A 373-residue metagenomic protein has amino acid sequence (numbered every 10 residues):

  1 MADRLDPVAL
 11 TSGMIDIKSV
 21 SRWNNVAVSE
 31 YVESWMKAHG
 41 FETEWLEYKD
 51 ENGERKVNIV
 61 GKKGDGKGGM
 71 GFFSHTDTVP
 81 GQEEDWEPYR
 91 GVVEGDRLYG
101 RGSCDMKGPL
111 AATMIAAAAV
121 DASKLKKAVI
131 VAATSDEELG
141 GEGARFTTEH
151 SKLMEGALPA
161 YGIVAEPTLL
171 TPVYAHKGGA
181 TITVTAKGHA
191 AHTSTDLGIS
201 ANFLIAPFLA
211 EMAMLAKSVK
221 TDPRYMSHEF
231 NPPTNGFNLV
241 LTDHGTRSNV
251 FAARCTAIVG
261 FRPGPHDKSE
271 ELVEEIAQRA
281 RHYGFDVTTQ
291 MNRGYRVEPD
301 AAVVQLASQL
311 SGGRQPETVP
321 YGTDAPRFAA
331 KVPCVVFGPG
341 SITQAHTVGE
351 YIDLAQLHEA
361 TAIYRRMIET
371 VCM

Functional and structural regions predicted by a protein language model:
A2, Y174, T181-M373: Metal-dependent amide/peptide-bond hydrolase catalytic core, centered on the "pita-bread" metallohydrolase fold
A2-R101, A122-L125: Acidic/His- and Gly-rich active-site-bordering loop/insert found across diverse amide/peptide-bond hydrolases
M14, K18, E166, I205 (+1 more regions): Residue-level signal for inorganic ion chemistry
F73-H75, A132-T134, I163-E166, T185-K187 (+2 more regions): Short beta-strand segments
V79-E94, L158-P159, Y174-T185: Acidic-glycine-rich active-site phosphate/pyrophosphate-binding loop
E94-D96, A116-V131, E155-L158, M212-D222 (+3 more regions): Phosphate-handling active-site elements
D96-A112, H192: Glycine/serine-rich anion-binding loops at beta->alpha junctions that coordinate negatively charged ligand groups
K107-T181: Acidic/histidine-rich catalytic neighborhood of metal-dependent amide-processing enzymes
